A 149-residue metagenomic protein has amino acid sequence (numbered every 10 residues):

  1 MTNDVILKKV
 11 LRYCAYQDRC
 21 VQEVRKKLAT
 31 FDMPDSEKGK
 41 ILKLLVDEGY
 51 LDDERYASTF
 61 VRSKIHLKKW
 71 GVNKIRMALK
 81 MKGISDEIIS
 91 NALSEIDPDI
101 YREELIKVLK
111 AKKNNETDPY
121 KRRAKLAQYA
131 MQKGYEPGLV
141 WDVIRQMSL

Functional and structural regions predicted by a protein language model:
M1-L149: An alpha-helical, amphipathic repeat domain used for nucleic-acid recognition, typified by the mTERF helical solenoid
